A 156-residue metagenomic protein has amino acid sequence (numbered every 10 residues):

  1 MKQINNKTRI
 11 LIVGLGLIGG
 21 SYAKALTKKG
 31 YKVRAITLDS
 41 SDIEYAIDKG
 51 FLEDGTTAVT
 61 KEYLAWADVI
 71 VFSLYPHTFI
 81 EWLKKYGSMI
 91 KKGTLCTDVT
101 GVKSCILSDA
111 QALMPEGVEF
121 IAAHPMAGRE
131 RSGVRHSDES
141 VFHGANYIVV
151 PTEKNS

Functional and structural regions predicted by a protein language model:
M1-A65: NAD(P)+-binding Rossmann beta1-loop-alpha1 motif at the extreme N-terminus of oxidoreductases
K2, K61, S88, A112 (+1 more regions): Short secondary-structure boundary/capping segments
N6-R9, G93, G144: Phosphate-coordination loops involved in phosphoryl transfer and adenosine-cofactor binding
L11-I12, F72, V149: Hydrophobic Val/Ile/Leu positions in short beta-strands of Rossmann-like dinucleotide-binding domains
S41-D42, T78, K103-I106: Conserved short alpha-helix immediately C-terminal to the canonical SAM/SAH-binding motif I of Rossmann-like
T60-I90, T94-T97: Rossmann-like NAD(P)-binding element
T94-S108: NAD(P)-cofactor binding segment of oxidoreductase domains
L113-S156: Rossmann-fold dinucleotide-binding core
